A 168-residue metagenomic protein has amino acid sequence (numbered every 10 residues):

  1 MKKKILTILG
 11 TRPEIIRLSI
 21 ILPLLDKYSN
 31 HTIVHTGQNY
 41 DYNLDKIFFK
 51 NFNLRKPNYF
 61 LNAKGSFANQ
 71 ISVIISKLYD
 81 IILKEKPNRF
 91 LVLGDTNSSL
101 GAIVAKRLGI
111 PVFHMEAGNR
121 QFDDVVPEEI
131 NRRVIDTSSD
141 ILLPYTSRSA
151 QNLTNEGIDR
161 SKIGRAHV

Functional and structural regions predicted by a protein language model:
M1-Q38: N-terminal subdomain of nucleotide-sugar transferases
K4, N88-R89: Structural motif
N30-V73, K77: Conserved nucleotide-sugar phosphate-binding/catalytic loop shared by glycosyltransferases and other
I81-N88: Glycine-rich phosphate-binding loop signature in dinucleotide/nucleotide-binding domains
L91-L108: An aromatic- and histidine-rich active-site surface loop
I110-R165: Active-site-proximal region of nucleotide-activated glycan assembly enzymes, centered on histidine/acidic-rich loops
